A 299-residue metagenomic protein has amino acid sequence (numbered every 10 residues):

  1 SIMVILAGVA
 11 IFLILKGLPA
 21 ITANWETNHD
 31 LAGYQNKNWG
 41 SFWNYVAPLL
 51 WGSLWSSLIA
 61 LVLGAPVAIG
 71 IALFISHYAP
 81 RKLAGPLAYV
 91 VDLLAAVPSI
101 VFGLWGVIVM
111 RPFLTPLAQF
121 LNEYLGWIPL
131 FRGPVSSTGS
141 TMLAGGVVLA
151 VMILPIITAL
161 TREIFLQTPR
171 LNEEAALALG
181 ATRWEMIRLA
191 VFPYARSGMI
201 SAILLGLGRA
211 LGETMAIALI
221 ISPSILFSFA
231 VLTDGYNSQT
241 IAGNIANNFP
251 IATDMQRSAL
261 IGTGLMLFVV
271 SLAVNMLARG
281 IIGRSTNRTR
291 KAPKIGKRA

Functional and structural regions predicted by a protein language model:
S1-I11: N-terminal signal-anchor/first transmembrane alpha helix
L13-V62, P80, V135, N247-S258 (+1 more regions): Periplasmic/extracellular loop-to-transmembrane helix junction in inner-membrane transport proteins
T22-A47, F102-V151, I221-S222, L232-G235: Membrane-interfacial helix termini and adjacent extracytoplasmic/periplasmic loops of multi-pass transporters
A47, W51, W55-L63, V67 (+4 more regions): Hydrophobic alpha-helical transmembrane segments of multipass integral membrane proteins, especially permease/channel
A60-V91, A278-N287: Transmembrane-helix boundary motif in ABC transporter permease subunits
L93, V97, I157-I164, T168 (+2 more regions): Transmembrane alpha-helices
P134, I217-F268: Interhelical loop and adjacent transmembrane-helix boundary motif in polytopic membrane transport permeases
R162-L166, R170, A246-A299: C-terminal transmembrane helix and the adjacent membrane-cytosol boundary/short C-terminal tail of inner/organellar
